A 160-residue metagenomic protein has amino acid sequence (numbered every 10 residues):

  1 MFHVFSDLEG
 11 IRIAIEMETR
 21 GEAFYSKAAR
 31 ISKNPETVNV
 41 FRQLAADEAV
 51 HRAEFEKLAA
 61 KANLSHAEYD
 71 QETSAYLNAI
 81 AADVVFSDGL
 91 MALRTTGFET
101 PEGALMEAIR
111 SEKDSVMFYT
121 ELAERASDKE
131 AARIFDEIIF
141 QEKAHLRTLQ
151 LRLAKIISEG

Functional and structural regions predicted by a protein language model:
M1-G160: Non-heme di-metal
